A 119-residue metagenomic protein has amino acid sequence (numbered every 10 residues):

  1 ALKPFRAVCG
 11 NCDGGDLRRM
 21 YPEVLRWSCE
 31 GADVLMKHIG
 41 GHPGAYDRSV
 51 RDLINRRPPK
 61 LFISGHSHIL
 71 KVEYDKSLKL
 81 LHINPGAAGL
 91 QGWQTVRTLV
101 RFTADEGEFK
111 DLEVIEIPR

Functional and structural regions predicted by a protein language model:
A1, F5-N11, L35-H38, K60-H68 (+1 more regions): Active-site neighborhood of phospho(di)ester-bond hydrolases with catalytic His/Asp-centered motifs
A1-G31: Core catalytic region of metal-dependent phosphoesterases/phosphodiesterases, especially metallo-beta-lactamase-like
L2, C29, I54-R57, S77: Short, conserved loop/helix-junction motifs that constitute active-site signature segments in enzyme catalytic cores
C12-R18, G41-Y46, I63-D75, L90-W93: Active-site environment of divalent metal-dependent phosphoester hydrolases
E23-L25, L70, V100: Residue-level detector of beta-strand structural context in well-folded domains
C29-E30, R57-P58, I83-R119: Binuclear metal-dependent phosphoesterase catalytic core
M36, G41-R56: Pre-active-site segment of Zn-dependent metallo-hydrolases
